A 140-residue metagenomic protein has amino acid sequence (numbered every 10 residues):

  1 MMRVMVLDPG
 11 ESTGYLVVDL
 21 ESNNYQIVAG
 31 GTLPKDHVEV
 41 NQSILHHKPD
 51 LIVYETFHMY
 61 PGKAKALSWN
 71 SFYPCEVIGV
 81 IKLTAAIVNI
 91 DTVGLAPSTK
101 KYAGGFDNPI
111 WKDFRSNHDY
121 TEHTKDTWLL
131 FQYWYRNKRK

Functional and structural regions predicted by a protein language model:
M1-K140: Phosphate- and other anionic-substrate recognition elements at nucleic-acid/protein interfaces
